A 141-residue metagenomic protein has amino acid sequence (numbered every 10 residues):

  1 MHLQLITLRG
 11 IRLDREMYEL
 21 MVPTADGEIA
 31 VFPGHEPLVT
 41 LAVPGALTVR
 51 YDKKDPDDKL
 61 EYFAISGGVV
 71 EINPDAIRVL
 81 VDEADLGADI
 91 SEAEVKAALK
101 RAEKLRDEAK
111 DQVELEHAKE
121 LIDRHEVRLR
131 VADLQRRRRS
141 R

Functional and structural regions predicted by a protein language model:
H2-K96, R101: Compact, glycine-rich, soluble single-domain proteins
D85-R141: Acidic/glycine-rich phosphate/pyrophosphate-binding loops and surrounding catalytic core that coordinate Mg2+
